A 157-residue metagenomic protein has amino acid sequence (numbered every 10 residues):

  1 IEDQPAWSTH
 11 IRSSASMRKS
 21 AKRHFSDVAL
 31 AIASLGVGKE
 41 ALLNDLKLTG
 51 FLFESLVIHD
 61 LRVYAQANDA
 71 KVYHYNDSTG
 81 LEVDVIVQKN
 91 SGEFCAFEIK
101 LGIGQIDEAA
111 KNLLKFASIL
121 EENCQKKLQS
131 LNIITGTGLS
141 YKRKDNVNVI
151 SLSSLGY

Functional and structural regions predicted by a protein language model:
I1-F94: Accessory nucleic acid-recognition modules appended to NTPase machines
A33, I106-D107, S140-K144: Switch/connector loops and helix/strand junctions flanking conserved nucleotide-binding motifs in nucleotide-processing
Y64-A67, K115-K127: Arginine/glycine-rich "motif VI" loop of SF2 helicases in the C-terminal RecA-like domain
N76, I134-T135: Short beta-strand/turn micro-motifs composed of small residues that flank or help shape donor/cofactor-binding pockets
Q88, C95-Q105: Active-site ExK catalytic segment of metal-dependent nucleases
A96, N132-I133: Structural beta-sheet core signal
G102-I119: Mg2+/Mn2+-dependent nuclease catalytic core
G136-Y157: Domain-level recognition of nuclease-like catalytic cores that cleave nucleotide substrates
